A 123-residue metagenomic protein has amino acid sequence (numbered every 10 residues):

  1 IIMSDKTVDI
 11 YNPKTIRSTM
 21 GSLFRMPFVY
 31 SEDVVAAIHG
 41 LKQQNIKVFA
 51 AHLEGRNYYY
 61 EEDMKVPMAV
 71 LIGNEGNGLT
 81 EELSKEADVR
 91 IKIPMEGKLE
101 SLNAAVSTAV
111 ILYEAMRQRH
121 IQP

Functional and structural regions predicted by a protein language model:
I1-P123: Post-transcriptional modification and biogenesis factors for structured RNAs of the translation apparatus
